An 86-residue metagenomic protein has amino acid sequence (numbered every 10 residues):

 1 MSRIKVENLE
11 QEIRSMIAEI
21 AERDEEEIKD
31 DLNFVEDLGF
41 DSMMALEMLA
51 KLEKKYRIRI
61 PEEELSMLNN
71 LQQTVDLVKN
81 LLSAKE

Functional and structural regions predicted by a protein language model:
S2-E26, V78-E86: Thiotemplate assembly-line natural product biosynthesis machinery
R14, D31, L49: Generic structural marker for isolated residues within well-ordered, non-membrane alpha-helices of soluble domains
D24, R59-P61: Short coil/turn motifs that cap or connect alpha-helices
D31-L38: N-terminal helix-turn-helix DNA-binding core of bacterial DNA-binding proteins
M44: Two-component histidine kinase catalytic core, primarily the HATPase_c
Y56: Glycine-centered, phosphate/nucleic-acid-interacting loop/turn motifs that mediate DNA/RNA or nucleotide
E63-Q73: AMP-binding/adenylate-forming catalytic domain of the ANL superfamily
